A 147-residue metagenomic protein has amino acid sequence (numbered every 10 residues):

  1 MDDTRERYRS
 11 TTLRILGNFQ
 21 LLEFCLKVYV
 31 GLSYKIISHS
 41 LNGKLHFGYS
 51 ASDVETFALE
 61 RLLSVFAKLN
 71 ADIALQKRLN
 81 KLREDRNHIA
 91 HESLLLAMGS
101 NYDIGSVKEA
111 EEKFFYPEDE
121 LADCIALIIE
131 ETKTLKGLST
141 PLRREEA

Functional and structural regions predicted by a protein language model:
M1-F57, I73-A74, N80, H91 (+2 more regions): Amphipathic alpha-helical interface elements
D2, E6-R7, N70, G105-K108 (+1 more regions): Short coil/turn segments at secondary-structure junctions
R61-Q76: Short, solvent-exposed, charged loop/turn and helix-capping segments that join or cap alpha-helices on peripheral
A74-T132: Charge-enriched, short contiguous segments at helix-coil
